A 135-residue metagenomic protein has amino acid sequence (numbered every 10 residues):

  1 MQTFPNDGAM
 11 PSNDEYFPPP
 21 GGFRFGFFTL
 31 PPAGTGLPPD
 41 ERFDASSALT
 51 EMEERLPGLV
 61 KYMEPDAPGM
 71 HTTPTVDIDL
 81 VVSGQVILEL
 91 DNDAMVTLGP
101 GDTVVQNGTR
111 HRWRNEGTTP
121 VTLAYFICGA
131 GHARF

Functional and structural regions predicted by a protein language model:
M1-P32: Short, well-structured hydrophobic secondary-structure segments
E15-P19, L37-E41, A67-T73, L90 (+2 more regions): Short histidine-centered beta-strand/loop micro-motifs that create catalytic or ligand/metal-coordination sites
G22-R24, T75, P120: A structure-centric signal for secondary-structure junctions around beta-strands
R24-T73, N107-R110, G131: Conserved short histidine dyad/triad with adjacent acidic residue
T29, H71-L88, G129: Short, conserved beta-strand element in jelly-roll/cupin
D77-I78, T103-R112, T118-R134: A short hydrophobic beta-strand segment most commonly corresponding to one strand of the jelly-roll/cupin
L90-G108: Short acidic-glycine-tyrosine-enriched beta hairpin
